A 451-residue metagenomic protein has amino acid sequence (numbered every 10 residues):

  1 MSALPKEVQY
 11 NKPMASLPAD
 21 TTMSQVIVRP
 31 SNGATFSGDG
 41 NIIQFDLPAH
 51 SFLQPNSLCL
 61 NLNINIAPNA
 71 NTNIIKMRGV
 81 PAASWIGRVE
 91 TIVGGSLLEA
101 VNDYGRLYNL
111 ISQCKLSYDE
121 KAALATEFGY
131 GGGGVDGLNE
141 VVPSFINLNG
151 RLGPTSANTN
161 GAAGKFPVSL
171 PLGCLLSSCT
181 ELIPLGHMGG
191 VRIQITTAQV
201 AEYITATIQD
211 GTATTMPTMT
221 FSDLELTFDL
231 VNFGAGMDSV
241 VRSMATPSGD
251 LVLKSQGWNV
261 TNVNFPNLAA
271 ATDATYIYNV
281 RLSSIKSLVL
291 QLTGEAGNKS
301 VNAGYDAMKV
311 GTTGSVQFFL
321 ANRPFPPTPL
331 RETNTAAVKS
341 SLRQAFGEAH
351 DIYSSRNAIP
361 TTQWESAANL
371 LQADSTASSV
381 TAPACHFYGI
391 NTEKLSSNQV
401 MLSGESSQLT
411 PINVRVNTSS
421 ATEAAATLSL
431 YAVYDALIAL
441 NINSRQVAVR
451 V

Functional and structural regions predicted by a protein language model:
M1-V451: Short, low-complexity Pro/Thr/Gly
